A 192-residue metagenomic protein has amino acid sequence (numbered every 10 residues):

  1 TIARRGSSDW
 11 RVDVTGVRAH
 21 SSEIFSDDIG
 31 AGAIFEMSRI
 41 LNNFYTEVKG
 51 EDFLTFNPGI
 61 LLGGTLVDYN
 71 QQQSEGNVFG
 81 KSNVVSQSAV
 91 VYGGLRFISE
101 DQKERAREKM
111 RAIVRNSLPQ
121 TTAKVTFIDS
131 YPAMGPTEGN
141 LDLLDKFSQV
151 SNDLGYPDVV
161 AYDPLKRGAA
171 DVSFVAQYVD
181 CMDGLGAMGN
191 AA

Functional and structural regions predicted by a protein language model:
T1: Contiguous, small/hydrophobic- and glycine-enriched helical/loop subdomains that border and often "cap" functional
G6: Aromatic- and glycine-enriched pocket-lining scaffold segments that form the walls of small-molecule binding clefts
D9-A192: Metal-dependent amide/peptide-bond hydrolase catalytic core, centered on the "pita-bread" metallohydrolase fold
